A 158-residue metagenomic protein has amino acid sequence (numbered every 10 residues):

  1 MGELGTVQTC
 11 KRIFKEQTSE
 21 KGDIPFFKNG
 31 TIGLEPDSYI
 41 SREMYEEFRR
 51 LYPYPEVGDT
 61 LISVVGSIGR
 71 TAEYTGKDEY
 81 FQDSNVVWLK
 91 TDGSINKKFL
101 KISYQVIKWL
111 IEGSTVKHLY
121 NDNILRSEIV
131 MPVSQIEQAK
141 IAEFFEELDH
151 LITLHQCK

Functional and structural regions predicted by a protein language model:
M1-K11: Non-catalytic DNA-recognition/assembly elements of restriction-modification systems
G2, K28, K90, E128-V130: Residue-level detector of conserved, well-ordered beta-strand and adjacent loop positions that form binding/recognition
G5, K15-E46: DNA target-recognition patches
K28-N29, Y39, E43-Y104, E112: A short beta-sheet element
Y80-V87, S114-E137: A short glycine-rich beta-alpha junction/loop motif
E128-K158: Amphipathic alpha-helical segments
